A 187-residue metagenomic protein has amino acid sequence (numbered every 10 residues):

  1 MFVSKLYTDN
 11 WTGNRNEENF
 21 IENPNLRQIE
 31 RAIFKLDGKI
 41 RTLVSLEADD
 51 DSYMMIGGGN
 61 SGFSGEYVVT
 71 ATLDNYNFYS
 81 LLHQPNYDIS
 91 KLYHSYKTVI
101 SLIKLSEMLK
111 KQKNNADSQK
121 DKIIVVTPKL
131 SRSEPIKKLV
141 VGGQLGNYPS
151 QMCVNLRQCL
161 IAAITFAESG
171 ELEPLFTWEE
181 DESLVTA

Functional and structural regions predicted by a protein language model:
M1-R157, I161, S169-A187: Acidic (Asp/Glu-rich) sequence patches and key acidic residues that form negatively charged surfaces used
